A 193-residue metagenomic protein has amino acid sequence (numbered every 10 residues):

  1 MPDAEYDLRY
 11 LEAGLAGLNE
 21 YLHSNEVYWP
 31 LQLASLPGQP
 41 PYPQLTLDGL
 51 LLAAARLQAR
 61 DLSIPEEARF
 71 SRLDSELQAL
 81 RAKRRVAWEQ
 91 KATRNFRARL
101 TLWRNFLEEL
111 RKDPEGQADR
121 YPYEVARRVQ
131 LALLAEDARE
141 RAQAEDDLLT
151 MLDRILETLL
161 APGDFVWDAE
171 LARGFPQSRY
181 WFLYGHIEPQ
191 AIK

Functional and structural regions predicted by a protein language model:
M1-L47: Leu/Val/Ala/Ile-rich N-terminal alpha-helices, chiefly Sec-type signal peptides and the beginnings
L8, E12, P40, L47 (+5 more regions): Amphipathic alpha-helical coiled-coil segments with heptad-repeat character
E12-L15, N19, L47, L51-A54 (+10 more regions): Residue-level detector of alpha-helical secondary structure
V27-Q39, Q58-A68, K112-Y121, D137-A144: Charged, low-complexity interaction regions
R60-F96, L156: Repeat-associated, polar segments at repeat-unit boundaries in modular proteins
R127-L148: Amphipathic alpha-helical packing elements
Q143-K193: Alpha-helical oligomerization segments
